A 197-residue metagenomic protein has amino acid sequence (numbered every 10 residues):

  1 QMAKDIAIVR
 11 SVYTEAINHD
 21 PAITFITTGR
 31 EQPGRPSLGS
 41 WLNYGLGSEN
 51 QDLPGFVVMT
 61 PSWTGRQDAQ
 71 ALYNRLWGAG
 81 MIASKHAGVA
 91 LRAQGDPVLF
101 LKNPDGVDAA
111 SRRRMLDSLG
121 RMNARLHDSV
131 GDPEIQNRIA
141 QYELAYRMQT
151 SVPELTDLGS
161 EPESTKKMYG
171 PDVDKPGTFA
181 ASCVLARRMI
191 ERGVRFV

Functional and structural regions predicted by a protein language model:
Q1-V197: Ligand-binding pockets and gating/stacking loops
